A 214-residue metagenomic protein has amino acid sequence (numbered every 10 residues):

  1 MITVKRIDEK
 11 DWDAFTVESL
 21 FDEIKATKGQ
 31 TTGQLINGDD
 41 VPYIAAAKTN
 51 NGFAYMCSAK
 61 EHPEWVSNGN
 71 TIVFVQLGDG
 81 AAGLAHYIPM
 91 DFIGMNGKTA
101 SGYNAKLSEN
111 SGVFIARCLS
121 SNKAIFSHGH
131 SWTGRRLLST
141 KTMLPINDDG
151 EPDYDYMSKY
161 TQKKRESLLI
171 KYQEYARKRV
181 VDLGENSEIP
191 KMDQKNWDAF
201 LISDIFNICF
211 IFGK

Functional and structural regions predicted by a protein language model:
M1-T31, L35-N51, D149-K214: Non-catalytic DNA-recognition/assembly elements of restriction-modification systems
W12, G38-V41, G69, M90 (+4 more regions): Sequence-level motif detector for i,i+2 pairs with an aromatic at +2
V17, Y43-I44, V73-Q76, A85-Y87 (+2 more regions): General detector of folded, globular domains
I36, V66, T133-R135: Intrinsically disordered, low-complexity regulatory regions enriched in Ser/Pro/Gly/Thr and acidic residues
A47, L77, P145: Structured beta-strand/turn binding interfaces of compact recognition modules in eukaryotic regulators
Y55-V113, R117: A short beta-sheet element
M56-A59, S127-T133, S167-K178: Short, tandemly repeated low-complexity microdomains enriched for cysteine and small residues
I88, M95-Y103, I115-N147: Glycine-anchored helix-breaking recognition loops at helix->coil/strand junctions
